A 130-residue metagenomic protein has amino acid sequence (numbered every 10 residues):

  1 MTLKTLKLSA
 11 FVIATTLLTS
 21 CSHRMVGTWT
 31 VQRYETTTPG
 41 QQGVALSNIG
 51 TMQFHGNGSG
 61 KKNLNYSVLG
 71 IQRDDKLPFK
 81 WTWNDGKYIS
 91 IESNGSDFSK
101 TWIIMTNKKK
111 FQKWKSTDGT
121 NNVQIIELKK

Functional and structural regions predicted by a protein language model:
M1-C21: Sec-dependent bacterial lipoprotein signal peptides
S20-P78, N84-K130: Lipid interaction determinants
